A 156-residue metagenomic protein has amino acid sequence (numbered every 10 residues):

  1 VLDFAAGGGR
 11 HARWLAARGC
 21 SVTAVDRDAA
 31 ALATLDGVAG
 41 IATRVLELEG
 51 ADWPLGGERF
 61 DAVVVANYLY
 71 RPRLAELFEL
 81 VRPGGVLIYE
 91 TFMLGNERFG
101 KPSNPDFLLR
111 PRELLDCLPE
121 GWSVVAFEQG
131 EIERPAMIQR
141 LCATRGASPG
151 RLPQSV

Functional and structural regions predicted by a protein language model:
A5-G9: Class I SAM-dependent methyltransferase "Motif I" SAM/SAH-binding loop
V22-D26: Conserved SAM-binding motif I beta-strand of class I
D28-A30: Conserved SAM/SAH-binding beta-strand->alpha-helix loop
A39-A51: Conserved SAM-binding strand-loop segment of SAM-dependent methyltransferases
W53-A62: A short acidic, Gly/Pro-enriched loop at the edge of an enzyme's catalytic core that lines a small-molecule cofactor
L69-F78: A short, conserved alpha-helix within the catalytic core of class I
G85-F92: Conserved beta-strand signature within the Rossmann-like core of class I S-adenosyl-L-methionine
G130-V156: Core SAM-dependent methyltransferase catalytic element
